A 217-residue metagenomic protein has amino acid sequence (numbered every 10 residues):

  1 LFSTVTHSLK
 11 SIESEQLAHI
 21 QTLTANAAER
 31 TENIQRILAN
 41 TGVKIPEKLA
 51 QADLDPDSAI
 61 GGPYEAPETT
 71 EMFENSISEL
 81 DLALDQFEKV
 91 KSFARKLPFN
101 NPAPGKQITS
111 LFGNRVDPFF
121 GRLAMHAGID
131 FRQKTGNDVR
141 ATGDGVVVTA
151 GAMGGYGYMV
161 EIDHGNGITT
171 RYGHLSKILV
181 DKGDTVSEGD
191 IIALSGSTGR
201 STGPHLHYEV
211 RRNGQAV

Functional and structural regions predicted by a protein language model:
L1-Q107, L111: Non-catalytic extracellular/periplasmic "stalk" and linker regions immediately N-terminal to catalytic or recognition
F87, F93-V217: Catalytic cores of peptidoglycan-degrading enzymes
